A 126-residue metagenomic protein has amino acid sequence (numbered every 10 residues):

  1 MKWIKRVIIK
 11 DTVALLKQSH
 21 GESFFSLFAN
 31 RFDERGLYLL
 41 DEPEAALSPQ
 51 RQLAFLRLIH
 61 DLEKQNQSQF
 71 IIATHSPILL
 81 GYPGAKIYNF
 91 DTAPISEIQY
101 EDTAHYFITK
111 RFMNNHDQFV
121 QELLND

Functional and structural regions predicted by a protein language model:
M1, D11, A29, F107-R111: P-loop NTPase switch/coupling surface
M1-K17: Conserved P-loop NTPase mechanochemical-coupling segment
Q18-L40, Q50-Q65: GG-anchored amphipathic helix commonly corresponding to the ABC/SMC/Rad50 NBD signature/C-loop
E44-A45: Short loop immediately C-terminal to the Walker-B catalytic DE motif in ABC-type ATPase nucleotide-binding domains
Q50-D126: C-terminal lobe/lid and adjacent interdomain/linker elements of RecA-like ASCE P-loop ATPase modules
